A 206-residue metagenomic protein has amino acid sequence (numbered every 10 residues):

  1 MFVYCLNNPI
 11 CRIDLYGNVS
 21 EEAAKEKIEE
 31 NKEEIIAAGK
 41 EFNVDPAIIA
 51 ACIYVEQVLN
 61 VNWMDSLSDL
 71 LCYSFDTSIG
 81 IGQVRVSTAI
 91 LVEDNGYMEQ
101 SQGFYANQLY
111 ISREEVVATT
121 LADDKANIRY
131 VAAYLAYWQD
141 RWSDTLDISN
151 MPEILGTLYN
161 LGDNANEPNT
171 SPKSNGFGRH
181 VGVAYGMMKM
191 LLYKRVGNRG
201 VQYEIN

Functional and structural regions predicted by a protein language model:
M1-E21: Short turn/helix-capping motifs enriched in Asx and small/polar residues
I13, I205-N206: Polar low-complexity intrinsically disordered regions
S20-E204: Catalytic glycan-binding domains that act on GlcNAc-containing polysaccharides
